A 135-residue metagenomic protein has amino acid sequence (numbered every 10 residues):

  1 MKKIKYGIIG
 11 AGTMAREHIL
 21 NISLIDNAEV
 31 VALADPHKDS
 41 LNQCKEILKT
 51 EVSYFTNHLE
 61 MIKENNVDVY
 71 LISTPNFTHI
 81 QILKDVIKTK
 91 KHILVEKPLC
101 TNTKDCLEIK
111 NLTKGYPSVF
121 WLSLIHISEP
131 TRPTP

Functional and structural regions predicted by a protein language model:
M1-K49: N-terminal Rossmann-like dinucleotide-binding module
H18, V52-L112: Beta-loop-alpha module in the N-terminal Rossmann-like domain of NAD(P)-dependent dehydrogenases, especially those
I25, L48, E64-N65, Y116: Acidic-histidine catalytic/liganding microenvironments
A28, V52, K91, S118-F120: Short, well-ordered coil/turn segments that N-cap beta-strands
A32, V69, V119: Short, Asp-centered acidic motifs that coordinate Mg2+ and/or phosphate in catalytic or ligand-binding sites
A34-D35, E96-K97, E129: Conserved acidic E/D residue at the C-terminus of a beta-strand in Rossmann-like folds
E108-I125: Rossmann-fold dehydrogenase core element
I125-P135: Single conserved hydrophobic/aromatic residue that forms the stacking wall/gate of nucleotide- or nucleobase-binding
